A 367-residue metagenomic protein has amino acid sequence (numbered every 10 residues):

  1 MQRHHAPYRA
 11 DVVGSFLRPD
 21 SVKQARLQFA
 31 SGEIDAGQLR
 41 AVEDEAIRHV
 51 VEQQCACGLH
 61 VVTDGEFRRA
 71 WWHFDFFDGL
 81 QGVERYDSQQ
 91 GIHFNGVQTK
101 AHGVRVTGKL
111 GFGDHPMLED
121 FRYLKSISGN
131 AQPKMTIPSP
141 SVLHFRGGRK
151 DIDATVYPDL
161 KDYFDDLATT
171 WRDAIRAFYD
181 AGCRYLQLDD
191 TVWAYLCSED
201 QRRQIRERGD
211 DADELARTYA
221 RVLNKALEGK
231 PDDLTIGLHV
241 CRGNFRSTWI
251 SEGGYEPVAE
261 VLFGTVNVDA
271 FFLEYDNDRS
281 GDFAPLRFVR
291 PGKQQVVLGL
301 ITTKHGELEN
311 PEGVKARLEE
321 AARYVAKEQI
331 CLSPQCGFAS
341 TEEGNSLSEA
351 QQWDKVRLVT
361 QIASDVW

Functional and structural regions predicted by a protein language model:
M1-W367: Domain-level signal for soluble alpha/beta catalytic cores
